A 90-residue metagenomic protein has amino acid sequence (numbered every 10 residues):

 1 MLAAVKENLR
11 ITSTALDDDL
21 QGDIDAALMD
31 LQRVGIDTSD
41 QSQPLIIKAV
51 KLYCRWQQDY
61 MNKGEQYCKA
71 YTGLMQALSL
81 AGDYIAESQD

Functional and structural regions predicted by a protein language model:
M1-D90: Divalent metal-cofactor coordination and adjacent catalytic microenvironments
